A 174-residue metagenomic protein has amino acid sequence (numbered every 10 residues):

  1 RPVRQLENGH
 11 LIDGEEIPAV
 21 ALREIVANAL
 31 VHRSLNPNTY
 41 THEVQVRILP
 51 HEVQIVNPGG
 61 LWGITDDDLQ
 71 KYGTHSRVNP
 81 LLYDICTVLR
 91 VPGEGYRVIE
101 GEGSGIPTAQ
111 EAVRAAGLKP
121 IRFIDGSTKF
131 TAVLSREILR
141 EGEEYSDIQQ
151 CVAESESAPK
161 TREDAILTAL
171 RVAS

Functional and structural regions predicted by a protein language model:
R1-S174: C-terminal regulatory or interaction extensions
